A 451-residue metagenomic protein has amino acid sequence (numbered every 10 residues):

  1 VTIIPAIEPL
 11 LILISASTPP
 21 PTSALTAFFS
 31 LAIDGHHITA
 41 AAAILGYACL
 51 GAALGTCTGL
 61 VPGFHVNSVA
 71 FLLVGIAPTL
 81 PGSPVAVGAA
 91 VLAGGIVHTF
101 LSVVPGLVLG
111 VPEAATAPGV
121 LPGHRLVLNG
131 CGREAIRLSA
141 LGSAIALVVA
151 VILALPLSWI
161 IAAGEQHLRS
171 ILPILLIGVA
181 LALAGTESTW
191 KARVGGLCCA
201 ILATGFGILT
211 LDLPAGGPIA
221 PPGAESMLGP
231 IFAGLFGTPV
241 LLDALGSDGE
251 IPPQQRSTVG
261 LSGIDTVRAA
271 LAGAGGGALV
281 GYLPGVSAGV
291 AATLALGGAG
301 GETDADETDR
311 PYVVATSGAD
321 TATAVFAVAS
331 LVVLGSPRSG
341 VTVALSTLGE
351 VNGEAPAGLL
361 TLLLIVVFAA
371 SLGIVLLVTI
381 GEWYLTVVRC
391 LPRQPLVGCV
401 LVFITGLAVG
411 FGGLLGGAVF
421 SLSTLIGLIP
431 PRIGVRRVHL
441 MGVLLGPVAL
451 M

Functional and structural regions predicted by a protein language model:
T2-G82, Q166, P214-S287, T293-A299 (+1 more regions): Helix-loop-helix hairpins and the membrane-proximal interhelical loops of multi-pass alpha-helical transport proteins
A43, Y47, T79-S102: Extracellular loop-to-transmembrane helix junctions
L50-V66, V97-L109, A182-S188, G273-P284 (+3 more regions): Transmembrane alpha-helix interface/packing and boundary motifs in multi-pass membrane proteins, characterized by
L73-P81, A203-T210, A291-T308, G349-V351 (+1 more regions): Interfacial segments of multi-pass membrane proteins
V91-P173, G289-L401: Helix-loop-helix junctions within the multi-pass membrane cores of secondary transporters/permeases
S139-L245, A355-M451: Membrane-embedded alpha-helical modules
A192-R193, E225, G229, T266-A270 (+1 more regions): Alpha-helical transmembrane segments and their helix-start/interface "positive-inside/aromatic belt" motifs in integral
